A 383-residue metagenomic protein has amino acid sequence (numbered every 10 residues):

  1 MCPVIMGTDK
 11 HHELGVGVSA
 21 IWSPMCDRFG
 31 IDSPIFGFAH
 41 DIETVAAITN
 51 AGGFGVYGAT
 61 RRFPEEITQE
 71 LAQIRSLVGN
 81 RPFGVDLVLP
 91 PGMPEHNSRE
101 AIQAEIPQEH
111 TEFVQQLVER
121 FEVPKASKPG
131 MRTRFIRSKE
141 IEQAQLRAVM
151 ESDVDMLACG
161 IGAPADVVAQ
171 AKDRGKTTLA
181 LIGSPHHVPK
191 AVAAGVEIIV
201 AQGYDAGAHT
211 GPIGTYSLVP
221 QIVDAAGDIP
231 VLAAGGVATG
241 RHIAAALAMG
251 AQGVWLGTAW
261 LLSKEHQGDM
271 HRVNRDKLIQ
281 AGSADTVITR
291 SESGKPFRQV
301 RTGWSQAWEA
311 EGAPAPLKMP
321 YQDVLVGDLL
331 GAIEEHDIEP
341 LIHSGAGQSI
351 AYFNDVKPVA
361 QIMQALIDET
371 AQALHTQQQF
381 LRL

Functional and structural regions predicted by a protein language model:
C2, G7-A225: Active-site entrance/lid segments in N-terminal catalytic domains of soluble metabolic enzymes
Q103-F113, P212, S217-L232, A238-L383: Conserved active-site-proximal phosphate/metal-binding subdomains
